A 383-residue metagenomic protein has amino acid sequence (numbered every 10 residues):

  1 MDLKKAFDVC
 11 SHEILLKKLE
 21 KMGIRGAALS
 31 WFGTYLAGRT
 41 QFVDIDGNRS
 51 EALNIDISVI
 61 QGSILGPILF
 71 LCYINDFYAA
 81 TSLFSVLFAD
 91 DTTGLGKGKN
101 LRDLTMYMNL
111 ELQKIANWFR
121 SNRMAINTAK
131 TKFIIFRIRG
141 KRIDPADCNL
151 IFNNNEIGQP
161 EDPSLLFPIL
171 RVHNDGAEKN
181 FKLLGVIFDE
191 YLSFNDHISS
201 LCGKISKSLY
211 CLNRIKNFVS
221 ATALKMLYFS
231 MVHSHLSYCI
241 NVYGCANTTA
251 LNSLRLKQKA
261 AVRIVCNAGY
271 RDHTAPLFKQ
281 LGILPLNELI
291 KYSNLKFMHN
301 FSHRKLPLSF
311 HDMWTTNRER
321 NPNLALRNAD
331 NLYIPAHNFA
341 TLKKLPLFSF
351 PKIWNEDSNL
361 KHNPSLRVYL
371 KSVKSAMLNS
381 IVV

Functional and structural regions predicted by a protein language model:
M1-E20: Conserved catalytic palm subdomain of right-hand nucleotidyl-transferase polymerases, strongest for RNA-directed enzymes
V43-L69, L95-L101, L150, R171-V172 (+5 more regions): Short, conserved non-catalytic motifs in the polymerase core
P67-L95: Active-site palm subdomain of RNA-directed nucleic acid polymerases
L110, A125-K179: Short, conserved micro-motifs composed of acidic
A116-I135, K141, A250-T316: Short, charged alpha-helical motifs in flexible N/C-terminal segments and linkers
P163-V242: Basic, alpha-helical interaction scaffolds
N317-N355, K361: Low-complexity, glycine/alanine/valine/leucine- and proline-rich hydrophobic stretches
